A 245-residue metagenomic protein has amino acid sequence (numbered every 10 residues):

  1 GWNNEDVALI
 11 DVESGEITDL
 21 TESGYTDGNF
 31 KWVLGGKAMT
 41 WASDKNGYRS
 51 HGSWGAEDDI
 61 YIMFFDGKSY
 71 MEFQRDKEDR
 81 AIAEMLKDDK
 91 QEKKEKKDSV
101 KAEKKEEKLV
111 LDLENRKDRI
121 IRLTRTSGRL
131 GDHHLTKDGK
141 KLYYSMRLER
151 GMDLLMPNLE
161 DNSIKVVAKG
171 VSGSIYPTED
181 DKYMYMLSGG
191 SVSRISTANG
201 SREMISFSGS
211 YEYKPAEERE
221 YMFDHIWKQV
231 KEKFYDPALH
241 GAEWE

Functional and structural regions predicted by a protein language model:
G1-A8, S14-G28, G35-E103, M146-D153 (+3 more regions): A flexible loop/linker signature enriched in serine peptidases of the S9 family
G1-N4, G24-A42, Y48-R49, S127-Y143 (+2 more regions): Conserved beta-propeller blade repeats
I10-E22, R116-L123, N162-V166: Blade-edge beta-strand/turn elements of extracellular beta-propeller and related beta-sheet repeat scaffolds
G52, D112-L113, H134, M146: Replace "in large, NTP-powered and nucleic-acid-processing enzymes" with "in large, NTP-powered factors and other
Y70-E72, R129-H133, F234-P237: Short, solvent-exposed loop/turn elements at domain surfaces
E107-R129: A short helix->beta-strand "capping" segment at the edge of beta-propeller domains
E114, L135, G241-W244: Flexible hinge/switch segments at interdomain interfaces of large molecular machines
I121, M146-E245: Intrinsically disordered, Ser/Thr/Pro/Gly-rich linkers and terminal tails that flank and connect PDZ domains
